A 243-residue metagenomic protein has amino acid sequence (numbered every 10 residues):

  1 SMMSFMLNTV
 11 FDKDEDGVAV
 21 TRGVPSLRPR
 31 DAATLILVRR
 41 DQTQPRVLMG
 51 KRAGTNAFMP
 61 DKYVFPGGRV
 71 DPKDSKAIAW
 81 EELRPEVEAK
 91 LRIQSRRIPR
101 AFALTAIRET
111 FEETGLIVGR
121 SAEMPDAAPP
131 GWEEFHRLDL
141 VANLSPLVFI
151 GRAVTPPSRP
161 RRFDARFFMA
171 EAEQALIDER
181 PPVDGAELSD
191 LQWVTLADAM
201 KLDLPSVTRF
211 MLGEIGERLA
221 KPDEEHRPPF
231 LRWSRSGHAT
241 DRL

Functional and structural regions predicted by a protein language model:
M2-L243: N-terminal leader/linker segments that precede catalytic domains of diphosphate-processing enzymes
